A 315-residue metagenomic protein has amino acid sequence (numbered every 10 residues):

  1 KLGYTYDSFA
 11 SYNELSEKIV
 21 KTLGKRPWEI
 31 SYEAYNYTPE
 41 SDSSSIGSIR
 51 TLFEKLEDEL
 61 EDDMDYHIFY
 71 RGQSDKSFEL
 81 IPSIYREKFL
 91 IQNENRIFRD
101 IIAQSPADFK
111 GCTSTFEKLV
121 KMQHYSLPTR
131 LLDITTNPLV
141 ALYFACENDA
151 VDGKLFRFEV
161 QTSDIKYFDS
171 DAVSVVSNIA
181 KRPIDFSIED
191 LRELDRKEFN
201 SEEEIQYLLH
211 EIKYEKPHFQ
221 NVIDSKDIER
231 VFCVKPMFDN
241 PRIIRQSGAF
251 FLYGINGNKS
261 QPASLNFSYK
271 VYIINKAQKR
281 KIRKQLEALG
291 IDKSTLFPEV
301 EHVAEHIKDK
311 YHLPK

Functional and structural regions predicted by a protein language model:
G3-S11: A short, exposed loop/beta-hairpin motif centered on an aromatic-Gly-Thr core
Y12, I19-K315: Catalytic-core elements of nucleic-acid end-processing and repair enzymes
